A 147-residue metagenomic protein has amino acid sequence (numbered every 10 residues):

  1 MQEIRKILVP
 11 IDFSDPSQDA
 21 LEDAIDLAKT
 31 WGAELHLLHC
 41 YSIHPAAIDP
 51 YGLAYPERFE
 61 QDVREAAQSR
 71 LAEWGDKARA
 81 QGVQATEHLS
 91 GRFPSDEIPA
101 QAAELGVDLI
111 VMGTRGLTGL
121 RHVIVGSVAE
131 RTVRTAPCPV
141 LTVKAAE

Functional and structural regions predicted by a protein language model:
Q2, P16, T30, G75-I110 (+1 more regions): Structural beta-alpha unit
Q2-L53: Small/aliphatic-rich secondary-structure junction motif
E3, D26, A100-E147: Gly/Ser-rich helix-loop-strand patches that form or flank binding pockets for ribonucleotide-derived cofactors
L38, T86-S90, L141: General small-molecule cofactor/ligand-binding pocket signal
H44-P45, S95-E97, G119: Generic structural signal for helix capping and beta-alpha/helix-loop junctions
Y55-S69: A short acidic, glycine-rich active-site loop that binds or catalyzes chemistry on phosphate/adenosine moieties
